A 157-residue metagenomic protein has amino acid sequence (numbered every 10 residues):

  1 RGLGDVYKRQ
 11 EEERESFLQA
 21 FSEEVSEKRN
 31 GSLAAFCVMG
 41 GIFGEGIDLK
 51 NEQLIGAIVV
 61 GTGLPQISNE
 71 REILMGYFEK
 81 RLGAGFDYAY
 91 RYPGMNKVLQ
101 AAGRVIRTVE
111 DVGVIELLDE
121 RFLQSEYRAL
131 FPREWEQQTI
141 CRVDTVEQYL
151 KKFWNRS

Functional and structural regions predicted by a protein language model:
R1-S157: ASCE RecA-like P-loop NTPase motor cores that couple ATP hydrolysis to mechanical translocation on nucleic acids
